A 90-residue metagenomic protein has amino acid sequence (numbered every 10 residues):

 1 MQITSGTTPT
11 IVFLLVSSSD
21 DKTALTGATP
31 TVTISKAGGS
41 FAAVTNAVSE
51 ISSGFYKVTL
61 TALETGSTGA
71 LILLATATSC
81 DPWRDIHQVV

Functional and structural regions predicted by a protein language model:
M1-V90: Polar, enzyme-active/binding microenvironments
